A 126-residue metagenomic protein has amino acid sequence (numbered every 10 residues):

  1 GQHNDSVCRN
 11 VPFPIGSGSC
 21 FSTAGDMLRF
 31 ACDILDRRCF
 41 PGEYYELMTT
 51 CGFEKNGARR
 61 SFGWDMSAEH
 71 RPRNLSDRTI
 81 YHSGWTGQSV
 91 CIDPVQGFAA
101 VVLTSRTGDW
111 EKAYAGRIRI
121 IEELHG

Functional and structural regions predicted by a protein language model:
G1-G126: Catalytic loop of the DD-peptidase/beta-lactamase superfamily, centered on the K-T-G motif and neighboring
